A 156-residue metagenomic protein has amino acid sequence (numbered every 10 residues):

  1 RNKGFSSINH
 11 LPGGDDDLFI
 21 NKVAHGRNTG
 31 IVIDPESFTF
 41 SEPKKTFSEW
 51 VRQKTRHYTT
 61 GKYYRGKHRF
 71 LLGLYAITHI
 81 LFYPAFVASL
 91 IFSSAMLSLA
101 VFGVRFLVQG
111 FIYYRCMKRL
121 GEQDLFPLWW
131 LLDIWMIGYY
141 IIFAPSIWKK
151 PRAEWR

Functional and structural regions predicted by a protein language model:
R1-G4: Conserved nucleotide-sugar donor-binding and metal-coordinating catalytic region shared by glycosyltransferases
S6-H68: Catalytic donor/gating beta->alpha subdomain of glycosyltransferases that bind UDP-sugars
L72, A76-P151: Membrane-embedded multi-pass helical conduit in multi-pass membrane proteins, especially envelope-biosynthetic
A153-R156: Short linear elements at protein peripheries
